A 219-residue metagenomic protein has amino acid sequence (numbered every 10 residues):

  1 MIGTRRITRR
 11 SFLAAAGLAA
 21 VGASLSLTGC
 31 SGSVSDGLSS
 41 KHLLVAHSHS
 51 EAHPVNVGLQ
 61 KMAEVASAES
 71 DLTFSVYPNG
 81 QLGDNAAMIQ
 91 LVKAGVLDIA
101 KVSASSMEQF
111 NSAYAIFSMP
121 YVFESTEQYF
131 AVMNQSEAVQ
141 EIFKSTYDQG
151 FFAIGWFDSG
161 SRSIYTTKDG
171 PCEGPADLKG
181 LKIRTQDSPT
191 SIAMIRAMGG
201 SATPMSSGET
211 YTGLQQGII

Functional and structural regions predicted by a protein language model:
M1-H42: Short, low-complexity disordered leader/linker segments with a strong preference for bacterial N-terminal type II
I2, A63-E64, D98, S103-S201: Contiguous mixed-secondary-structure segments that line small-molecule binding/active-site clefts of soluble domains
S11, A16, V96, K182 (+2 more regions): Conserved functional loop/turn residues at catalytic and ligand-binding sites
S31-H47, S67-T73, Y147, G170-K182 (+1 more regions): Immediate post-signal peptide segment of exported/extracytoplasmic ligand-binding proteins
L43-K61, N79-D84: Extracytoplasmic "Venus flytrap"
S70-L72, M88-V102, G200-A202, Q216-I219: Alpha-to-beta junction loops
Y77-Q90, D187-T190, T203-Q216: Short helix-initiation/N-cap motifs at beta->coil->alpha
F110-S112, G213-I218: Short, charged, surface-exposed secondary-structure boundary motifs
